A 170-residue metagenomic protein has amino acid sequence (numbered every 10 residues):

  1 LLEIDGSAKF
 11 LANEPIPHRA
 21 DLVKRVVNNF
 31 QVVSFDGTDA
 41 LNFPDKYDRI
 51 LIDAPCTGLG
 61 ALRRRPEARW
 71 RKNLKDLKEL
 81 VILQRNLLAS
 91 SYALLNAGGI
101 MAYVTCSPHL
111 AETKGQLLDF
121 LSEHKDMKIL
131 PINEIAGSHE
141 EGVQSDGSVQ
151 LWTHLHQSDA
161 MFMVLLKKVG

Functional and structural regions predicted by a protein language model:
L1-G170: S-adenosylmethionine
